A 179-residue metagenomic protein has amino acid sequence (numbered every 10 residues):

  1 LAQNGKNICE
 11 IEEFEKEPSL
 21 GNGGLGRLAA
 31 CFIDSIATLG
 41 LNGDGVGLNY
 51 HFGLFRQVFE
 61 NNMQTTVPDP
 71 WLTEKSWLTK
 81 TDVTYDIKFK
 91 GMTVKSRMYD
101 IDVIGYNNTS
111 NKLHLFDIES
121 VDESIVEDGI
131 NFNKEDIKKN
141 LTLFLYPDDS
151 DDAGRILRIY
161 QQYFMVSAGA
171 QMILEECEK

Functional and structural regions predicted by a protein language model:
L1-K179: A conserved ligand/cofactor-binding region detector
